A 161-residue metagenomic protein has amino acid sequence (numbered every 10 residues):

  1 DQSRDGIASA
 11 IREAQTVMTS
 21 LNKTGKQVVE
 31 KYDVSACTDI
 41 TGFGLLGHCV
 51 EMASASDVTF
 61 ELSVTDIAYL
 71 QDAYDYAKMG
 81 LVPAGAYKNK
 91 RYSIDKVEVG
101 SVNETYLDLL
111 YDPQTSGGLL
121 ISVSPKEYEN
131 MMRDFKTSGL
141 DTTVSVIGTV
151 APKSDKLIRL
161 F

Functional and structural regions predicted by a protein language model:
D1-F161: Helix-biased detector of long, well-ordered alpha-helical tracts
